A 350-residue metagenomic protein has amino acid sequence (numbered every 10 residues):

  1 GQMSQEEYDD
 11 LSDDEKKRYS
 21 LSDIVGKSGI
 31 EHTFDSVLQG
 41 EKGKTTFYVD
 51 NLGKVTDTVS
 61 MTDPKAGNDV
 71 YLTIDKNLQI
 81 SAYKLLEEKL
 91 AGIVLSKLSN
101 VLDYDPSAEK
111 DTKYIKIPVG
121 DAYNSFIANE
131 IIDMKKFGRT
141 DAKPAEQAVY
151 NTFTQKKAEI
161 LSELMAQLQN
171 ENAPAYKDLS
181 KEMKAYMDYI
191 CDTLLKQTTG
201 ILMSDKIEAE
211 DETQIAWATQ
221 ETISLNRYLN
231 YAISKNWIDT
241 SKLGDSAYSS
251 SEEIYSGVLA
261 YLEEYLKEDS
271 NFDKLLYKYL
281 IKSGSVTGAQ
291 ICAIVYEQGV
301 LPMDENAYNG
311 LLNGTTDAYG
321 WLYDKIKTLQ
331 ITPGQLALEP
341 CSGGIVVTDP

Functional and structural regions predicted by a protein language model:
G1-D349: Periplasmic/cell-envelope proteins involved in peptidoglycan metabolism and beta-lactam response
